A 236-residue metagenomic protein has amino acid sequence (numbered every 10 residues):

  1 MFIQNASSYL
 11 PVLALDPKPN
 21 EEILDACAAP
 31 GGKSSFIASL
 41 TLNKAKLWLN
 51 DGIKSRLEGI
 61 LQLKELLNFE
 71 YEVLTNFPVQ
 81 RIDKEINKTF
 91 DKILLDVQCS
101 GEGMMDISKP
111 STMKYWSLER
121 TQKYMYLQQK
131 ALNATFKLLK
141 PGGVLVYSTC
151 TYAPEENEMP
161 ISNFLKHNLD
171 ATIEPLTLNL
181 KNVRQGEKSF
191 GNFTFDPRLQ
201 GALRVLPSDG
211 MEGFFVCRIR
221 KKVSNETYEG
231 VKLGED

Functional and structural regions predicted by a protein language model:
M1-D236: S-adenosylmethionine
